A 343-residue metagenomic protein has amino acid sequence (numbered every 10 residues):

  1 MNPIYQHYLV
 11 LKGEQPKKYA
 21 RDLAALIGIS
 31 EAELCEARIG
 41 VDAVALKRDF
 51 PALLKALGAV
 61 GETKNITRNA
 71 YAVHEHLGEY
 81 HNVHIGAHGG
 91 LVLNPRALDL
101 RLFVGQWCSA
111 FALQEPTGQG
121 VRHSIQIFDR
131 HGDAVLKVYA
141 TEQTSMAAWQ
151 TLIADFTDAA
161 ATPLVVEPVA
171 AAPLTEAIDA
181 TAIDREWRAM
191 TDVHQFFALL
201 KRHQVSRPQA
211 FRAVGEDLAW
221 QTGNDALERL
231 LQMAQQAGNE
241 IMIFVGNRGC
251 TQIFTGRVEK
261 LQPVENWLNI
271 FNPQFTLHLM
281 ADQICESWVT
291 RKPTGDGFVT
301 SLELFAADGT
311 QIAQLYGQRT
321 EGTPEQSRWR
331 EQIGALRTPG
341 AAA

Functional and structural regions predicted by a protein language model:
M1-A32, R38-G40, G238-T251, G256-V258 (+1 more regions): C-terminal functional regions that serve as terminal interaction/effector modules
M1-P116, G120, A341-A343: An N-terminus-focused feature that recognizes amino-terminal "leader" regions
N2, L9-E14, V92, D99-L199 (+1 more regions): Hydrophobic, ordered structural segments
P16-L23, L34, L46-D49, T63-N65 (+2 more regions): Surface-exposed interaction/gating patches
G58, L98-F103, P116-H123, Q235 (+2 more regions): Short, low-complexity cationic-aromatic patches
N65, I125-Q126, I243, L302: Generic short beta-strand
V73, G132-K137, T251, G309-A313: Short loop/beta submotifs within extracellular cysteine-rich repeat domains
A97-C108, N224, P273-S287: DNA replication sliding-clamp ring fold and its partner-interaction surfaces
